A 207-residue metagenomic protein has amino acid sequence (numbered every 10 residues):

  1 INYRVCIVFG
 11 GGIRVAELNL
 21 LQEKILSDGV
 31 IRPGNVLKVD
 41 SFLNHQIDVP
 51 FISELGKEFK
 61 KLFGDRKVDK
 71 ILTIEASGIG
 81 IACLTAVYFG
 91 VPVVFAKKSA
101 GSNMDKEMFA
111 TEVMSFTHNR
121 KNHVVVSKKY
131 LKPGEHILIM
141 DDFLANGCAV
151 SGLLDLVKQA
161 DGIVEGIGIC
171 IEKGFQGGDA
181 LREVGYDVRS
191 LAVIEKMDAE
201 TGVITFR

Functional and structural regions predicted by a protein language model:
I1-V15: Short, Lys/Arg-enriched N-terminal segments with co-localized hydrophobic residues within the first ~10-30 amino acids
R14-V68: Active-site-facing substrate-recognition patch
E17, L154-R207: PRPP-dependent phosphoribosyltransferase catalytic core
V68-E75: Short glycine-rich phosphate-binding loop at a beta-alpha junction
D69, E135, E165: Conserved acidic residues
G80-F89, L154: Short Gly/Thr/Asp-enriched flexible loops that form oxyanion-binding sites at enzyme active sites
V91-I137, V203-F206: Short, glycine/charge-rich flexible loops or terminal/linker lids adjacent to PRPP-binding catalytic cores
D141-Q159: Active-site/ligand-binding-proximal alpha/beta "capping" segment
